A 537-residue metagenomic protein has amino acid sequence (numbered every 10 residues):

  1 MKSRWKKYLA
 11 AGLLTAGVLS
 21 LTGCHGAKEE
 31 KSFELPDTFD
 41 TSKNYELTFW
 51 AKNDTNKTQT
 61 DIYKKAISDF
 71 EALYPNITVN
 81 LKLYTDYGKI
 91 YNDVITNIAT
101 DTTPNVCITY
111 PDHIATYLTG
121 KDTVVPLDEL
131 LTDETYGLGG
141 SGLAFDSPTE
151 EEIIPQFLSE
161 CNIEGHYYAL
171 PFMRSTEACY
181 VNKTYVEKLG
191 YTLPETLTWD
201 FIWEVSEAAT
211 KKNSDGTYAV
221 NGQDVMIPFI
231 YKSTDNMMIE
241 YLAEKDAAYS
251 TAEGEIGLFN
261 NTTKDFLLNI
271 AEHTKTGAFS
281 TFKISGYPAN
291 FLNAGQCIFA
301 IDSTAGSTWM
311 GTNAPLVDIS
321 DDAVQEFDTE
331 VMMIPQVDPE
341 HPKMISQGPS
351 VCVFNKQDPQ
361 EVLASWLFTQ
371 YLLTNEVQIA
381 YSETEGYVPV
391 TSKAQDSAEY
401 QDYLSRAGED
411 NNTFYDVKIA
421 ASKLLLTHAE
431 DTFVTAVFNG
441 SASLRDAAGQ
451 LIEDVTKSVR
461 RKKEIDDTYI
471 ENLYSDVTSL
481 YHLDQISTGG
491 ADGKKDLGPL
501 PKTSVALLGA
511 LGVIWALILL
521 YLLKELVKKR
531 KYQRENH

Functional and structural regions predicted by a protein language model:
F39, P111-T176, Y218-A219, V324-P335: Hinge/lid segment of periplasmic solute-binding proteins
N44-T48, N53-A115: Early extracytoplasmic/lumenal segment of secretory-pathway proteins
D128-E151, V220-N221, I227, A247-D265 (+3 more regions): Short, solvent-exposed loop/beta-turn-alpha elements that line the ligand-binding surface or hinge of extracytoplasmic
F157-F172, E177, F201-I256: Extracytoplasmic/periplasmic solute-binding protein
V205-E207, T251-K283, T329-E330, I334: Glycine-centered hinge/linker elements that transmit conformational signals in sensory and ligand-binding systems
L268, E272-T274, F279, P315-K393: Extracytoplasmic/periplasmic substrate-recognition and gating elements
T329-Q336, E383-T456: Long, aromatic- and glycine/proline-rich binding clefts that accommodate carbohydrate-like moieties
V417-H537: Conserved C-terminal helix/tail region of periplasmic/extracytoplasmic solute-binding proteins
